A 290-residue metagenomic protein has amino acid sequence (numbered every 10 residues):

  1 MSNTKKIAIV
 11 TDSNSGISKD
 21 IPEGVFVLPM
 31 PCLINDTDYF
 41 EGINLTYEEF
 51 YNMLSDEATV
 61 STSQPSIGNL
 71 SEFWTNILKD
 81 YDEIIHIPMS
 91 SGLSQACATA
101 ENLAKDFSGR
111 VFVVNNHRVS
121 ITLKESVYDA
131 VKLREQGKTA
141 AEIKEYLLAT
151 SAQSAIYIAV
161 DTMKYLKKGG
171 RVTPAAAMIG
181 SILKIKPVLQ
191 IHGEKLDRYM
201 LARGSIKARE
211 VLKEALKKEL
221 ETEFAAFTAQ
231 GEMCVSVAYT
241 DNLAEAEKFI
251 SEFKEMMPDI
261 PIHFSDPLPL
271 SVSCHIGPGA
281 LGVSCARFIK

Functional and structural regions predicted by a protein language model:
S2-K6, N14-P31, T37, E83 (+4 more regions): Mixed-charge interfacial surface used for oligomerization/domain docking and macromolecular partner engagement
K6-N69: N-terminal glycine-rich anion-binding loop in soluble enzyme alpha/beta folds
T11, P88, Y239: Short beta-strand/turn micro-motifs composed of small residues that flank or help shape donor/cofactor-binding pockets
Y47-D56, E72-W74, R203-A215: Short alpha-helical interface patches
E57-G92, A98-T99, K144, S151: Glycine-rich phosphate- or other oxyanion-binding loops that anchor nucleotides, phosphorylated ligands
Q64-P65, N115-R118: Short beta->alpha junction loops
